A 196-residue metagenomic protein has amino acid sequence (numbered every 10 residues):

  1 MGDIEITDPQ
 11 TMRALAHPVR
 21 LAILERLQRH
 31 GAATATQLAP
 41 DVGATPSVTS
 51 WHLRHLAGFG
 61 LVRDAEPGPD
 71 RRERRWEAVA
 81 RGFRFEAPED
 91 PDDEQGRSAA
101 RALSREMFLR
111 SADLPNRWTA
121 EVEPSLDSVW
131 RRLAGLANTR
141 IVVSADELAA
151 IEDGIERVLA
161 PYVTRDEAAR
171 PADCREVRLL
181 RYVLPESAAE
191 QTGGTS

Functional and structural regions predicted by a protein language model:
M1-P67: Basic, Lys/Arg-rich alpha-helical nucleic-acid-recognition elements, primarily the DNA-binding modules of transcription
R13-V19, T34, P67-E89: Short, cationic-aromatic polyanion-contact patches
G60-V62, R74, T139: Generic beta-strand structural signal
E77-R140: Amphipathic alpha-helical dimerization/coiled-coil segments that flank or bridge DNA-binding/regulatory modules
P124-S196: Charged, low-complexity intrinsically disordered regulatory/assembly segments
